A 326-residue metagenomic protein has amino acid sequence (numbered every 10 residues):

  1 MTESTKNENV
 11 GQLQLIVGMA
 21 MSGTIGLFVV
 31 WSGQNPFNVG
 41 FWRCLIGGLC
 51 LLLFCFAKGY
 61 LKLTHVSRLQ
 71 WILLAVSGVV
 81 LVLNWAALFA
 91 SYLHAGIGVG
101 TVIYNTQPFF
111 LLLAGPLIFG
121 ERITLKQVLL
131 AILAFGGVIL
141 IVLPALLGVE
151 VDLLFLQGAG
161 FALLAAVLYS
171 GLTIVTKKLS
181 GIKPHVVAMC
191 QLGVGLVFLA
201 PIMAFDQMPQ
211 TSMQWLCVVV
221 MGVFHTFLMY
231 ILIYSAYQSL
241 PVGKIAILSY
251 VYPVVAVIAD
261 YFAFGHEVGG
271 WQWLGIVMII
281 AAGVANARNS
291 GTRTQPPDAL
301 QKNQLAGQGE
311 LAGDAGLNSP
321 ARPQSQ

Functional and structural regions predicted by a protein language model:
M1-F41, G47, A87, V151-K178 (+1 more regions): Glycine-/small-residue-enriched transmembrane alpha-helix faces in small-molecule transporters and effluxers
T2-S4, C44, L143-P144, Q214 (+1 more regions): C-terminal-most transmembrane helix of multi-pass membrane proteins
N9-V17, N38-F54, W71-I72, Q127-G136 (+2 more regions): Hydrophobic alpha-helical transmembrane segments of multi-pass integral membrane proteins, especially transporters
Q12-L13, G100-T106, V175-V194, T226-F262: Helix-helix packing/entry segments at the starts of transmembrane helices
A20-G23, L52, G78, V82-A86 (+5 more regions): Hydrophobic/small/kink-forming positions within alpha-helical transmembrane segments of polytopic membrane proteins
N38, C44-L49, F89-R122, V242-Y261: Specific alpha-helical transmembrane segments that line the substrate/conduction pathway and gating interfaces
L51, C55, A75, A114 (+5 more regions): Hydrophobic transmembrane alpha-helices of multi-pass small-molecule transport proteins
G59-G98, Y104, L140, G222-L240: Specific transmembrane alpha-helical segments of multi-pass solute transporters/efflux pumps, especially DMT/EamA
